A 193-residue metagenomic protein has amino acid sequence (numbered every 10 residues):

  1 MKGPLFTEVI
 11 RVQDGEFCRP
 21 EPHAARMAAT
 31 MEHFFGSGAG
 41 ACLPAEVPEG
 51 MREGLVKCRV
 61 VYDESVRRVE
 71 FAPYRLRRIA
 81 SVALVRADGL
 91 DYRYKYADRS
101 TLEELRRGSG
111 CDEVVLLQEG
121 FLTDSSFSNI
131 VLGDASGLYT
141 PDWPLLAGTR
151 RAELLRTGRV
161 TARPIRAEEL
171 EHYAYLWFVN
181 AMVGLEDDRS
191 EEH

Functional and structural regions predicted by a protein language model:
M1-F121, W143-H193: Conserved alpha/beta cores of soluble small-molecule-handling proteins
Q118, S126, D134: A cytosolic small-molecule/anion-sensing beta-strand core signal
T123-N129: Short beta-strand/strand-turn micro-motif
V131-L132, P144: Gly/Pro-enriched, hydrophobic low-complexity segments that function as extracytoplasmic propeptides/linkers
L132-G133, V179: Short beta-strand-to-turn element immediately C-terminal to the catalytic PLP-Schiff-base lysine in fold type I
